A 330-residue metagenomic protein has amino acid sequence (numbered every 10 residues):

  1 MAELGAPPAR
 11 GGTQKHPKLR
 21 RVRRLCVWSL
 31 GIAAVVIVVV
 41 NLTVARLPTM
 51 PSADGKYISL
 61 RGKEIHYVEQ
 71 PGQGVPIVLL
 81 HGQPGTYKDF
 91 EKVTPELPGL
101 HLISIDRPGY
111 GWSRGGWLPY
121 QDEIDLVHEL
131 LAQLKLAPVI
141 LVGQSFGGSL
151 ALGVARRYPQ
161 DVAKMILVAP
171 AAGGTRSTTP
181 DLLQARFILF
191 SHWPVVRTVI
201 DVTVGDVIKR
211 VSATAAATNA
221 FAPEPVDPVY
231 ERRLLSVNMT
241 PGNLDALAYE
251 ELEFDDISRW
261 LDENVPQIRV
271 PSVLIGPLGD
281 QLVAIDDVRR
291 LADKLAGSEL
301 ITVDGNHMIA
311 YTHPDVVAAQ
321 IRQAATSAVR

Functional and structural regions predicted by a protein language model:
A2-V75, G99-L100, L136-A137, T326-R330: Alpha/beta-hydrolase fold catalytic core
A45-P48, V202-Q267: Conserved alpha/beta-hydrolase catalytic His-Asp/Glu region
E69-W112: Conserved HGGG/HGGXW glycine-rich cap/lid loop of the alpha/beta-hydrolase fold
S104-V142, F146: Active-site loop/oxyanion-hole signature of alpha/beta-hydrolase fold enzymes
M165-V199: Flexible "cap/lid" loop of the alpha/beta hydrolase fold
E253-D255, G279-V283, M308: Acidic catalytic loop of the alpha/beta-hydrolase fold
I268, L274-G276: Short beta-strand/loop motif that positions the catalytic acidic residue of the alpha/beta-hydrolase fold
G297-R330: Catalytic active-site module of serine/aspartate enzymes centered on a nucleophile-bearing elbow/loop
